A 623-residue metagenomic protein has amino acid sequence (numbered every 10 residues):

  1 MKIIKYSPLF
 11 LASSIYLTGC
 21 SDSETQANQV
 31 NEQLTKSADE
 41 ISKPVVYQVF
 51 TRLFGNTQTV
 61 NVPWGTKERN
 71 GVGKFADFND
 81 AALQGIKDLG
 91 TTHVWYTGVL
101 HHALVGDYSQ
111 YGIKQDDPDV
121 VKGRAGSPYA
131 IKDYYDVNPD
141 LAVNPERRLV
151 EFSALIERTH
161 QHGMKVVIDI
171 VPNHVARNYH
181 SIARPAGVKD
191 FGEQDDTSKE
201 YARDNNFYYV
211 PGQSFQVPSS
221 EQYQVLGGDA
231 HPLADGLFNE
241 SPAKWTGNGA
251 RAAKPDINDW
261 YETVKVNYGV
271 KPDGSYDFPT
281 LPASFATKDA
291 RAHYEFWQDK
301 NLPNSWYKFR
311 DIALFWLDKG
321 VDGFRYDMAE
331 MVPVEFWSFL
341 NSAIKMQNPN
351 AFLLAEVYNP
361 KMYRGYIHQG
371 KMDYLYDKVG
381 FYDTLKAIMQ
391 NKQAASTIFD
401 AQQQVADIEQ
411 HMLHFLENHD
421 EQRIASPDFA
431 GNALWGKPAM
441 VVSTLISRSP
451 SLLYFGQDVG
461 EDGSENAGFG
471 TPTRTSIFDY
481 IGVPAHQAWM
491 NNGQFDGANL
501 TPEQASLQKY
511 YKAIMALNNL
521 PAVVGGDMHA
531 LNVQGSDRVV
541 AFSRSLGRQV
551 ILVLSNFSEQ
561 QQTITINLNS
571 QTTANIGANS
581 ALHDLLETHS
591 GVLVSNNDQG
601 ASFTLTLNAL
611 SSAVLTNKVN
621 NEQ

Functional and structural regions predicted by a protein language model:
M1-S7, A12, T18-F50, F54-N56 (+5 more regions): Carbohydrate-interacting/catalytic domains
E24-K165, N173-V175, Y179-R184, V188 (+7 more regions): N-terminal structural segment of carbohydrate-active enzymes
V30-N31, I156, H174, A186-K189 (+11 more regions): Active-site-proximal helices and loops of the catalytic beta/alpha 8
K43, G90-T92, H162-M164, G320-D322 (+3 more regions): Short, well-ordered coil/turn segments that N-cap beta-strands
V45-Y47, V94-Y96, V166-I168, F324 (+3 more regions): Hydrophobic faces of well-ordered beta-strands that scaffold small-molecule active sites in alpha/beta enzyme cores
F50-L53, W95-G106, D169-Y179, D327-P333 (+3 more regions): Short, solvent-exposed turn/loop segments enriched in Gly/Ser/Thr/Pro and often Arg
V72-I86, N301-L317, G436-M440: Short, acidic/polar
L226-P303, L314: Long, low-complexity, polar/charged, intrinsically disordered or flexibly structured peripheral segments
